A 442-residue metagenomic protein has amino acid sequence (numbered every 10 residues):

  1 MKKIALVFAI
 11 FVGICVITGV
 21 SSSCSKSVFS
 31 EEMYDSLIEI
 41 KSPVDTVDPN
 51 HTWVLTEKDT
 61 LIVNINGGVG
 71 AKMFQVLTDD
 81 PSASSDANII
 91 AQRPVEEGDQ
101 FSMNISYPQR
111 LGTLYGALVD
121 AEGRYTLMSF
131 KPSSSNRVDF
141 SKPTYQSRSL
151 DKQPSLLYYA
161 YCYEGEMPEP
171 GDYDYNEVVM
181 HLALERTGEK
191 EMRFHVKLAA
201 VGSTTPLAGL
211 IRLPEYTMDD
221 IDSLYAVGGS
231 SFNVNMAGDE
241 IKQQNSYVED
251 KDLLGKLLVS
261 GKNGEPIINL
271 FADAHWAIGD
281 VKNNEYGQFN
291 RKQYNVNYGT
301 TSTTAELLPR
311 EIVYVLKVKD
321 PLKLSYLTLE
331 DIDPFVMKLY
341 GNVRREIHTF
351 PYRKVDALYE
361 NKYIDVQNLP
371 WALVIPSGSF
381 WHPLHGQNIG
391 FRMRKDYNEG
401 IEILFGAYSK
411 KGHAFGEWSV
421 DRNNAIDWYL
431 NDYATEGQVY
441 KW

Functional and structural regions predicted by a protein language model:
M1-S23: Sec-dependent bacterial lipoprotein signal peptides
V16-V47: Bacterial Sec-dependent N-terminal signal peptides
D35-T52, Y125-Q153: Extracellular beta-sheet/turn segments enriched in Thr/Pro/Gly and aliphatic residues
T56-D59, G67-N88, Y175, P206-A208: Short, ordered, surface-exposed loop/turn motifs in non-cytosolic proteins
E57-D59, K190-F194: Structural beta-strand segments of beta-rich domains
P94-Y115, V119-R124, S129-P132, V138-Y145: Short Pro-Gly-centered beta-turn/loop motif in secreted/extracellular proteins
L254, S260-W442: A eukaryote-biased signal for long
